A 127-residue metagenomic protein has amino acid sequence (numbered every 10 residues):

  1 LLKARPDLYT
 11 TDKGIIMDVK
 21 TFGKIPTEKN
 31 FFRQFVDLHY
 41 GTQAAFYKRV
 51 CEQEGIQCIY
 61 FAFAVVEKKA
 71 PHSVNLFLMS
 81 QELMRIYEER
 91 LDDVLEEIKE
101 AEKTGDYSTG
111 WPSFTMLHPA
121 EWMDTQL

Functional and structural regions predicted by a protein language model:
L1-K3, T10-G14, C58, K69-H72: Coil-to-beta-strand transition motifs
A4-R33, Y47: Conserved catalytic cores of phosphodiester-cleaving nucleases, focusing on short active-site segments
Q34-G41, F46-L127: Metal-dependent nuclease catalytic regions and adjoining charged, substrate-binding loops involved in nucleic-acid end
